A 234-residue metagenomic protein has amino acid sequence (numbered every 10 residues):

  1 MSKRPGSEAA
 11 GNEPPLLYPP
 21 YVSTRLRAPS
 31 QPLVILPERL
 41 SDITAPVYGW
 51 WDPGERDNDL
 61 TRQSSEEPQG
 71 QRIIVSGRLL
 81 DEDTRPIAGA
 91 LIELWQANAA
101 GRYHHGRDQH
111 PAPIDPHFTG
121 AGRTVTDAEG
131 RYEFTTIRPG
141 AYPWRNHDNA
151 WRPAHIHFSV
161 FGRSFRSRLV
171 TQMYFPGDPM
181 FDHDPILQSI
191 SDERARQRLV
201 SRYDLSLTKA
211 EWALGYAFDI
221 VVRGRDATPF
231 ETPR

Functional and structural regions predicted by a protein language model:
M1-R234: Beta-strand-dominated extracellular/periplasmic modules and repeats in secreted or surface-exposed proteins
